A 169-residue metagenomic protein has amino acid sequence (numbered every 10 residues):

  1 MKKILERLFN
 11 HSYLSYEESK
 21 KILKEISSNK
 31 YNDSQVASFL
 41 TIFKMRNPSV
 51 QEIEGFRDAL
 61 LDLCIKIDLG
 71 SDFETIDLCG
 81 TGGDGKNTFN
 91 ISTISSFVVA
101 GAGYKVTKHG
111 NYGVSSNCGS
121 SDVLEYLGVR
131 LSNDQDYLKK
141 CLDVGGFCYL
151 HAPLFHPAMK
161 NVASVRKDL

Functional and structural regions predicted by a protein language model:
M1-T88, A102, V106: Acidic, glycine/proline-rich low-complexity segments that act as flexible tails and inter-domain linkers
E25, I42-M45, N117-L127, N133-D136 (+2 more regions): Short, structured segments at the rim of ligand-binding sites
I67, S71, L127, H151-P153: Short alpha-helix boundary/capping motifs
E74-D77, Y104-T107, D122, G146-P153: Structural motif
G80, D84-K140: A generic, well-ordered mixed alpha/beta core segment in the N-terminal half of proteins
Y137-L169: Phosphate/diphosphate-binding glycine-rich loops and adjacent basic-rich segments that engage nucleotide
